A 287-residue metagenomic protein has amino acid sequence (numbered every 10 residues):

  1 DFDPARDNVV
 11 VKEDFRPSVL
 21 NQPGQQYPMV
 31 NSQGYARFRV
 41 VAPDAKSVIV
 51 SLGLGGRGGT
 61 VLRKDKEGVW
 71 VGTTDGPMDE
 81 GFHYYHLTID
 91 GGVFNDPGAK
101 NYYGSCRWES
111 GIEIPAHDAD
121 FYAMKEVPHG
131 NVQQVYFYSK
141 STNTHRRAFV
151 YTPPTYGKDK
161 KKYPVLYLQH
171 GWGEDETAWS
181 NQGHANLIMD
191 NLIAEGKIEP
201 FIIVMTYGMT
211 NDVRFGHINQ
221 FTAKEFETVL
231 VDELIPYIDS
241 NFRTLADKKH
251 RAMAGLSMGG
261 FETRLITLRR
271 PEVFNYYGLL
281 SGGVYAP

Functional and structural regions predicted by a protein language model:
D1-V19, P23-I49, G53-G58, K64-P287: Non-catalytic cap/lid and distal C-terminal segments of serine-dependent acyl enzymes
